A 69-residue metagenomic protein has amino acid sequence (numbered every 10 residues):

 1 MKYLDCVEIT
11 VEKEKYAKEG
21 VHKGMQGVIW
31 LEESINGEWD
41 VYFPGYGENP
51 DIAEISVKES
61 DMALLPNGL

Functional and structural regions predicted by a protein language model:
K2-L69: Basic/aromatic-rich interaction segments and small domains that mediate binding to polyanionic partners
